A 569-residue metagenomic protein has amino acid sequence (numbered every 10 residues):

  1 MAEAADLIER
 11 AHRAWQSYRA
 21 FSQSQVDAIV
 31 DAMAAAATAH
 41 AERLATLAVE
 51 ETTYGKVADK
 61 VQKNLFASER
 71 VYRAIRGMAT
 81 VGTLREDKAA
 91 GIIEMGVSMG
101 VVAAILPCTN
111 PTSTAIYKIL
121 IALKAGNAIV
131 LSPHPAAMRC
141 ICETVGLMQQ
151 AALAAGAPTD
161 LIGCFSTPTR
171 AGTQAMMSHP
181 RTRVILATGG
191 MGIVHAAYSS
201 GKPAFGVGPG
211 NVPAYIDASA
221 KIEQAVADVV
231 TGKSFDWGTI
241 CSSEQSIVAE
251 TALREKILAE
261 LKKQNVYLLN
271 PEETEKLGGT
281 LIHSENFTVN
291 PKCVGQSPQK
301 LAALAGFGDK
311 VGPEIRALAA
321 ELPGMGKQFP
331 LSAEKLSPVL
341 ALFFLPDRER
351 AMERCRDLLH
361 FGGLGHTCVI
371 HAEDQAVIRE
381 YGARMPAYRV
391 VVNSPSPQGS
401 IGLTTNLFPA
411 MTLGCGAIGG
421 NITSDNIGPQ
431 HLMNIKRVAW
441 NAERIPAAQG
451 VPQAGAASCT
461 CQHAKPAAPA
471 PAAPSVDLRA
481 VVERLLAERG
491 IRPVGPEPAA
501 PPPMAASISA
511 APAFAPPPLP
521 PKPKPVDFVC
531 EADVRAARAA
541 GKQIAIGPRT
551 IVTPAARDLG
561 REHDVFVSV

Functional and structural regions predicted by a protein language model:
M1-I93, I121, K263: N-terminal Rossmann-like NAD(P)+-binding subdomain of aldehyde/semialdehyde dehydrogenases
H12-W15, R19-S22, M33-A41, A45-A48 (+15 more regions): Structural signal for hydrophobic packing residues in well-ordered secondary-structure cores of soluble enzyme domains
W15, R19, F307-D309, P313-D477 (+1 more regions): Conserved C-terminal structural/oligomerization subdomain of aldehyde/semialdehyde dehydrogenase
A20-S24, G156-L161, W237-I240, Y267-G278 (+4 more regions): Flexible, glycine/charged-enriched surface loops at secondary-structure junctions
T83-Q224: Rossmann-like NAD(P) dinucleotide-binding subdomain of oxidoreductase/dehydrogenase enzymes
I116, K124, V194-G326: ALDH superfamily catalytic-core signature
V438, E443-V569: Short amphipathic alpha-helical interaction/tethering modules
